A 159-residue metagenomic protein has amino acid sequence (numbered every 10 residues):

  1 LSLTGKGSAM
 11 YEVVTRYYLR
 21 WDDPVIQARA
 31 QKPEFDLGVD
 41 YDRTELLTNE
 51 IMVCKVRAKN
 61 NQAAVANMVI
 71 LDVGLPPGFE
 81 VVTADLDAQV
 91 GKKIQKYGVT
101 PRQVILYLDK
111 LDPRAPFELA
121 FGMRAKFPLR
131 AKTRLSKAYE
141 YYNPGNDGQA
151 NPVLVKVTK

Functional and structural regions predicted by a protein language model:
L1-K159: Long, domain-scale non-catalytic interaction/scaffolding regions in large secretory-pathway and trafficking proteins
